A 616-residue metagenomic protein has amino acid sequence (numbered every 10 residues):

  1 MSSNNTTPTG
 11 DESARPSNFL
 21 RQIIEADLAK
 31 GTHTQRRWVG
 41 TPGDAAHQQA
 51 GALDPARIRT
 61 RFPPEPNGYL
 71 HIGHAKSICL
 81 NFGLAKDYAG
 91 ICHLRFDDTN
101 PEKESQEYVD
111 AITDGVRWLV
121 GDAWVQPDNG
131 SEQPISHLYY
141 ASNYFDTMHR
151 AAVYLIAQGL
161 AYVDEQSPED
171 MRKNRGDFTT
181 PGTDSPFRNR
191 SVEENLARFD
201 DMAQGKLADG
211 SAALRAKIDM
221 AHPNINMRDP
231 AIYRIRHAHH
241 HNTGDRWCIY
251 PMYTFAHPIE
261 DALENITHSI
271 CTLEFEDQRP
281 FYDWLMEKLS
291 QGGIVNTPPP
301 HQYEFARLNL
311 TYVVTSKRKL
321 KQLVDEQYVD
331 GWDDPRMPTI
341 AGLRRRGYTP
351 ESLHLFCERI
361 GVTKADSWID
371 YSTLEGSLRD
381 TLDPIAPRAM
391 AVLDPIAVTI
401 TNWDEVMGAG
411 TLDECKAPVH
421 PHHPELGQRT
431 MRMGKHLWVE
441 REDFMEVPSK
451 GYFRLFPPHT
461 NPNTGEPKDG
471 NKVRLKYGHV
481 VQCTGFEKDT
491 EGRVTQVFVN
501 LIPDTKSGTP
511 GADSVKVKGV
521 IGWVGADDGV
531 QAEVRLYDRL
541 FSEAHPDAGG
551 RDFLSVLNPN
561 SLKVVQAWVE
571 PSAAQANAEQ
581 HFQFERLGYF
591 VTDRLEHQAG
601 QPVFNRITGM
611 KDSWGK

Functional and structural regions predicted by a protein language model:
M1-R36, K616: Generic start-of-chain signal for non-secretory N-termini
P16-I24, T32-D110, H239-L273: N-terminal catalytic cores of NTP/NDP-binding nucleotidyl/phosphoryl-transfer enzymes
K30, G83-I91, G115-Q133, A262 (+2 more regions): Secondary-structure transition/capping motifs at alpha-helix termini and the adjoining loop/turn into the next element
P66, R95-K103, P134-D146, E169 (+5 more regions): Conserved short loop/turn motifs at secondary-structure junctions
L94, N100, Q106, Y154-L320 (+3 more regions): Active-site cores that bind ATP or allylic diphosphates and position pyrophosphate for catalysis
Y108-S142, A152-Y154, G159-Y162: A glycine-rich helix N-cap at a beta->alpha junction
T297-S377, T381: Long, charged, mostly alpha-helical binding arms that flank functional sites
F356-D366, Y371-K616: Substrate/cofactor-recognition hotspot
